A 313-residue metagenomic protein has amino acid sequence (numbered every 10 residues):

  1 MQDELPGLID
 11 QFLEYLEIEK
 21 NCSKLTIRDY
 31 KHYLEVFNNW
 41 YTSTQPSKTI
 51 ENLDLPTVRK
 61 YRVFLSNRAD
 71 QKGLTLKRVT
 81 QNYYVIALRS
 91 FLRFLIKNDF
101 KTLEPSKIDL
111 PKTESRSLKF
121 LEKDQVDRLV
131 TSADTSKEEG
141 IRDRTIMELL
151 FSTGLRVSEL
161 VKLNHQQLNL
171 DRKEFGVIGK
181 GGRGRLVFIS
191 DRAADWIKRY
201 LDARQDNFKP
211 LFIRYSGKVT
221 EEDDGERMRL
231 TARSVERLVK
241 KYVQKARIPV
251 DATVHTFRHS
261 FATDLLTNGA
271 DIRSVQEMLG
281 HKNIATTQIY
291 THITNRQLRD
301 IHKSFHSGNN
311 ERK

Functional and structural regions predicted by a protein language model:
M1-K313: Conserved catalytic core of the tyrosine transesterase superfamily
